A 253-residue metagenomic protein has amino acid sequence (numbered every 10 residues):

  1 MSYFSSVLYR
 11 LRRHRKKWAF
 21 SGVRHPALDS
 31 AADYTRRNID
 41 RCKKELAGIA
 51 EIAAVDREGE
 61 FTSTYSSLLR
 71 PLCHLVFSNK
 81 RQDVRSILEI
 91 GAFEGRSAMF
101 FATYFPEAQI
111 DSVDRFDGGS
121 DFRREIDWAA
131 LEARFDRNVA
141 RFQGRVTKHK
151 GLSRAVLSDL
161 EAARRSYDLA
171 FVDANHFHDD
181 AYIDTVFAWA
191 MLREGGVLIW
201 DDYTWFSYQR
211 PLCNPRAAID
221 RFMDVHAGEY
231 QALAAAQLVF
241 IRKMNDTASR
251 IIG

Functional and structural regions predicted by a protein language model:
M1-G253: A short alpha-helical cap/connector motif
